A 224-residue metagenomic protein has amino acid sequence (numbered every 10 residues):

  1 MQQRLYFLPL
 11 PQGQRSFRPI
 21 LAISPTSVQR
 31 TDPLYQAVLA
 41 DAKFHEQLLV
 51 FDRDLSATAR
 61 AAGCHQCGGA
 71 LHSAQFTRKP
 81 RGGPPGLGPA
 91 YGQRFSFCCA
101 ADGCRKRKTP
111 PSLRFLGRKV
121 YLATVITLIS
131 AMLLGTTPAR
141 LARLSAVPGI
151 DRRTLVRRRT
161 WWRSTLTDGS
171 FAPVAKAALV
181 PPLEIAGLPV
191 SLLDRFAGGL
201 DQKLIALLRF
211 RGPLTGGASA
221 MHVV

Functional and structural regions predicted by a protein language model:
M1-Q3: Intrinsically disordered, low-complexity regulatory segments in eukaryotic proteins
Y6-L8: Short linear segments in intrinsically disordered or otherwise low-structure-confidence regions
L10-Q14: Serine-biased, low-complexity intrinsically disordered segments, primarily in secretory-pathway proteins
I23-P25: Periodic, rod-like helical contexts
R30-E46, S56, R60, R153 (+1 more regions): Long C-terminal interaction/binding lobes of large macromolecular proteins
R30-L116: Short, conserved DNA-binding cores of transcription-related domains
S96, G103-A186: Short, positively charged, Gly/Tyr-enriched micro-motifs that form contact patches at catalytic or ligand/partner
